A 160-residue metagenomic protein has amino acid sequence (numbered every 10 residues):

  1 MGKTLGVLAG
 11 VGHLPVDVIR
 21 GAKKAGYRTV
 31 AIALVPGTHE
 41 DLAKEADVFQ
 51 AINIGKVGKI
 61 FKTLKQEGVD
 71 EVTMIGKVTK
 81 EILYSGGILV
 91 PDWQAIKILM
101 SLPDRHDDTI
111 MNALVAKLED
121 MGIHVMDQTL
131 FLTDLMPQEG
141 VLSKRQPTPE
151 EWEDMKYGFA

Functional and structural regions predicted by a protein language model:
G2-G6, A43-F49, L142-P147: Short, basic, glycine/proline-bearing loop/turn elements
K3-G6, R28-A31, V48, D70-V72 (+2 more regions): Structural motif
K3-L34: N-terminal basic/disordered segments at the start of proteins
G12, A51-I54, G58, Q66 (+3 more regions): Electropositive phosphate-/nucleotide-binding environments in soluble metabolic enzymes
V18-R20, L42-K44, L83-G87, P137-G140: Short acidic, glycine/serine/threonine-rich loops at helix termini
L34-I54: N-terminal beta-loop-helix "entrance" segment that forms/cooperates in small-molecule cofactor or anionic ligand
I60-T129: N-terminal glycine-rich phosphate/adenylate-binding segment common to multiple enzyme folds
L114-D127, D134-A160: Internal active-site segments that recognize and position negatively charged phosphoryl groups and nucleotide moieties
